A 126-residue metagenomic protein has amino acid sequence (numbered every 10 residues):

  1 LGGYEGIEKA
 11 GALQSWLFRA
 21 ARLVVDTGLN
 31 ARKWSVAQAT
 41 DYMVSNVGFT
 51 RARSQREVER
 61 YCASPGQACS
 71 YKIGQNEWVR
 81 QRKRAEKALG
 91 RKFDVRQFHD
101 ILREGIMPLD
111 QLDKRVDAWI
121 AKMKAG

Functional and structural regions predicted by a protein language model:
L1-G126: N-terminal maturation segment of proteins
